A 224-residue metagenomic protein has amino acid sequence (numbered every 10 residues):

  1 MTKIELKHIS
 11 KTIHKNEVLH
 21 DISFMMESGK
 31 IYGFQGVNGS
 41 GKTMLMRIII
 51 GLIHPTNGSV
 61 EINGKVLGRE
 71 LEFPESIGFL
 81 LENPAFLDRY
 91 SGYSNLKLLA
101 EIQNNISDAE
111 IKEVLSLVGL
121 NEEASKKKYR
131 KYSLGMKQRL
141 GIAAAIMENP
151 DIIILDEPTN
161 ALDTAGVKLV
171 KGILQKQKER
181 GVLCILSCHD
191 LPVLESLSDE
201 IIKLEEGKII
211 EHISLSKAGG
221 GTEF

Functional and structural regions predicted by a protein language model:
Q35-V37: The feature captures the beta-strand-to-loop junction immediately N-terminal to the Walker
I50: Helix-to-loop junction immediately C-terminal to a conserved catalytic motif
G58-F73: Conserved ABC transporter NBD signature motif
D108-A124: Conserved ABC ATPase "signature" region
I153-E157: Catalytic Walker B motif of ABC-type/P-loop ATPase nucleotide-binding domains
C188-H189: H-loop/switch region of ABC-family ATPase nucleotide-binding domains
